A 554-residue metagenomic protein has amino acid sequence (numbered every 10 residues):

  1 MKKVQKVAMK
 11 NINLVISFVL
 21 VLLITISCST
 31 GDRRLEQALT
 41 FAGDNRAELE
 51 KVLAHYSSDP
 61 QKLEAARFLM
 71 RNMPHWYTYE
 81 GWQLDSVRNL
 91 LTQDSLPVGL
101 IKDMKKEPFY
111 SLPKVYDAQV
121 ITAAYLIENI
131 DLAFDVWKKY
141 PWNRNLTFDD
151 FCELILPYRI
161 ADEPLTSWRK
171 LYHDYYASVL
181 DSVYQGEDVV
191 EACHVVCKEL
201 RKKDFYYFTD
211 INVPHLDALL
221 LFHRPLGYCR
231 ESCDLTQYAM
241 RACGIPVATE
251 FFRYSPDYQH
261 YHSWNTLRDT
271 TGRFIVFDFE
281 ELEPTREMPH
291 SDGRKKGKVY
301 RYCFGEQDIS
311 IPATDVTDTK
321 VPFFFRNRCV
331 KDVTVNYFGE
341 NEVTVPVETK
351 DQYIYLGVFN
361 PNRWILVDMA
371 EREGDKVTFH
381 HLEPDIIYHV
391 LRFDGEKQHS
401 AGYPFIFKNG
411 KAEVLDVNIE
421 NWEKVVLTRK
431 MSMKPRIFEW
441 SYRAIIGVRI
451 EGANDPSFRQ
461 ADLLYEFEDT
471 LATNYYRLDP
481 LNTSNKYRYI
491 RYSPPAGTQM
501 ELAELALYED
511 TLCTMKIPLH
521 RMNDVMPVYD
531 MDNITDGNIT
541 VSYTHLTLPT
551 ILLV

Functional and structural regions predicted by a protein language model:
I26-S27: C-terminal motif of bacterial Sec signal peptides marking the signal peptidase cleavage site
T40, H55-S58, S178, S182-E199 (+2 more regions): Hydrophobic/aromatic-rich core segments of domains that either
T40, K51, D59-R224, H260: Secondary-structure boundary elements
G339-T349, T544: A short, amphipathic beta-strand motif
T378-I387, F393-E396: Short Pro-Gly-centered beta-turn/loop motif in secreted/extracellular proteins
G395-W422: Structured interaction patches on ligand/partner-binding surfaces of diverse proteins
E423-L463, T470-L546: Aromatic, loop-rich ligand-recognition surfaces of beta-strand-rich domains
H545-V554: Single conserved hydrophobic/aromatic residue that forms the stacking wall/gate of nucleotide- or nucleobase-binding
